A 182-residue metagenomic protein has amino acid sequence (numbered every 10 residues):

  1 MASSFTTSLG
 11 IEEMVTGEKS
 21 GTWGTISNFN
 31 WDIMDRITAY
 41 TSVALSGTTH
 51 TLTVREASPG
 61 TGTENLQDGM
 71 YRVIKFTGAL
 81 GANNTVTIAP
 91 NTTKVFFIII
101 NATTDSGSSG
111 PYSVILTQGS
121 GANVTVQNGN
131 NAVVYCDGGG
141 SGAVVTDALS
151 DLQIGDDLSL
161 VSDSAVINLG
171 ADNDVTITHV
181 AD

Functional and structural regions predicted by a protein language model:
A2-L9, T16-Y112, D157-L160: Exposed extracellular interaction/assembly regions and N-terminal maturation sites
T7, I11-T16, P90, N128 (+2 more regions): Generic structural "secondary-structure junction" signal
I11, I74-F76, I88, F97 (+4 more regions): Generic structural hydrophobic/aromatic packing signal, biased to beta-strands
G24-F29, N128-G138, D174-T178: Extracellular disulfide-bonded cysteine-rich modules/repeats
W31, T41-T51, P111, I115-N123 (+1 more regions): Intrinsic low-complexity, repeat-rich intrinsically disordered segments enriched in small/flexible residues
E64-N65, T87-A89, V124-V126, I167-N168 (+1 more regions): A general structural signal for short secondary-structure junctions and capping/turn motifs
N84-V86, T93-V95, I100-T104, S108-S150: Beta-strand-rich solenoidal segments
